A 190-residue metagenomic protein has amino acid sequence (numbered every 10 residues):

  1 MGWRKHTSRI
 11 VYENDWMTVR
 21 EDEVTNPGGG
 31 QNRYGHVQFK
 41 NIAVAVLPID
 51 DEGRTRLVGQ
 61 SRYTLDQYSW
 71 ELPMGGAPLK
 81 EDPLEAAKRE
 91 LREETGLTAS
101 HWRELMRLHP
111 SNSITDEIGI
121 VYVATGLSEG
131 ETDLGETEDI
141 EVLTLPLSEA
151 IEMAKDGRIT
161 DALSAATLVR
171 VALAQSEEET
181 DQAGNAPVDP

Functional and structural regions predicted by a protein language model:
M1-R9: A short, amphipathic edge element
G2, V37-K40, V44-R89, P190: Conserved Nudix-box catalytic region and its N-terminal flanking loop in Nudix hydrolases and closely related
K5, V19, R33-Y34, V58 (+3 more regions): Hydrophobic residues on conserved beta-strands that form the core of alpha/beta folds
R9-A45, D50-D51: Acidic, metal-coordinating catalytic segment for phosphate/diphosphate chemistry, firing primarily on the Nudix
I10-N14, Y63, L108-I120, S176: Acidic pyrophosphate-coordinating catalytic loop
T25, Y63, S128-E129: Active-site/binding-pocket entry motifs
R33, I42-A45, D50, G75-L163: Unchanged
I151-P190: Long hydrophobic alpha-helical segments typical of transmembrane helices together with their membrane-interfacial
